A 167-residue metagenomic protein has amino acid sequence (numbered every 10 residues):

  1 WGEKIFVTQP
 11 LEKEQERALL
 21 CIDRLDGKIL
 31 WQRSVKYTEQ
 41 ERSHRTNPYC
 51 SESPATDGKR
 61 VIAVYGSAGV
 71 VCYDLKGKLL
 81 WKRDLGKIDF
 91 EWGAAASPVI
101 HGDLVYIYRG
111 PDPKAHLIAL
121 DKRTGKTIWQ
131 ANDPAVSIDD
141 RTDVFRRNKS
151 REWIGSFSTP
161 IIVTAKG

Functional and structural regions predicted by a protein language model:
W1-G167: Noncatalytic, solvent-exposed loop/strand surfaces of beta-propeller-type extracellular/periplasmic domains
